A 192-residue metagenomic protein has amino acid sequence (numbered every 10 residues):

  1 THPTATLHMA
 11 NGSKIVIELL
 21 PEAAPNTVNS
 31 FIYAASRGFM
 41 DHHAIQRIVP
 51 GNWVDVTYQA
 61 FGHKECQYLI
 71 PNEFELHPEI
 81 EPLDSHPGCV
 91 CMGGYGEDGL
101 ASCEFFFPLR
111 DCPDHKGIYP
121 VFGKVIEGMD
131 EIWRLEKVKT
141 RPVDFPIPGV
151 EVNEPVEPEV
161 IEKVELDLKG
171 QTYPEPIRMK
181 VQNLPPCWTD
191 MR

Functional and structural regions predicted by a protein language model:
T1-R192: Cyclophilin-like peptidyl-prolyl cis-trans isomerases
